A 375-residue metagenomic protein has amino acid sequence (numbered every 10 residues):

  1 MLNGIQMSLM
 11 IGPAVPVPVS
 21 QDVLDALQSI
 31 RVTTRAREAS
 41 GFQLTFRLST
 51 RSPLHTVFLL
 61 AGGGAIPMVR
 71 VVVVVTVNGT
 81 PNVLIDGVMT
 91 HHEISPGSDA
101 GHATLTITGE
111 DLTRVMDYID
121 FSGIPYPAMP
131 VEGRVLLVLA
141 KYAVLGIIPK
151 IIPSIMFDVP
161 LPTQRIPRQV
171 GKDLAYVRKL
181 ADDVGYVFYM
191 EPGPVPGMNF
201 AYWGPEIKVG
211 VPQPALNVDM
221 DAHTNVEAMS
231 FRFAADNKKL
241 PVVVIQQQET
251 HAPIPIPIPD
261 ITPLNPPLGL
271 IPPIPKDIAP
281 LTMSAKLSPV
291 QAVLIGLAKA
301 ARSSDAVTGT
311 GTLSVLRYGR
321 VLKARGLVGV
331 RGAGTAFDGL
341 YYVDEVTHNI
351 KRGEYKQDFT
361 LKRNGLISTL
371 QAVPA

Functional and structural regions predicted by a protein language model:
M1-M116: Assembly/oligomerization scaffold segments
L2-Q6, L27, R37-G41, I66-R70 (+9 more regions): Extracytoplasmic
P18, D117-Y126, L174, R178 (+3 more regions): Surface-exposed, non-catalytic interaction/assembly patches
S29, V83-V88, T106, G123 (+5 more regions): Well-ordered beta-strand positions in beta-sheet-rich domains
V32, R37-L60, H223-A375: An acidic/polar, Gly/Ser/Thr-rich interaction patch typically located in mid-to-C-terminal regions of proteins
R37, Q43-L44, G109, I119-I151 (+3 more regions): Amphipathic, non-transmembrane alpha-helical segments in extracytoplasmic/periplasmic proteins
P53-L60, D117, P149-K150, S154-T163: Sec-dependent N-terminal signal peptides of Gram-negative outer-membrane/periplasmic proteins
H102-I107, D111, I151-N225: Short beta-strand-centered interaction patches in the first periplasmic/extracellular domains of large envelope
